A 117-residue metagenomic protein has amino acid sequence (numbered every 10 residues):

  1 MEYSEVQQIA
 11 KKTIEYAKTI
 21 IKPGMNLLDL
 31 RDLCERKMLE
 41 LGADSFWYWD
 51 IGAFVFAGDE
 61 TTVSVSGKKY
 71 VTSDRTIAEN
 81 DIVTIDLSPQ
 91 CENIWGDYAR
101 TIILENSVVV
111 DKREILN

Functional and structural regions predicted by a protein language model:
M1-N117: Active-site neighborhoods and metal-handling regions in enzymes and metal-associated proteins
